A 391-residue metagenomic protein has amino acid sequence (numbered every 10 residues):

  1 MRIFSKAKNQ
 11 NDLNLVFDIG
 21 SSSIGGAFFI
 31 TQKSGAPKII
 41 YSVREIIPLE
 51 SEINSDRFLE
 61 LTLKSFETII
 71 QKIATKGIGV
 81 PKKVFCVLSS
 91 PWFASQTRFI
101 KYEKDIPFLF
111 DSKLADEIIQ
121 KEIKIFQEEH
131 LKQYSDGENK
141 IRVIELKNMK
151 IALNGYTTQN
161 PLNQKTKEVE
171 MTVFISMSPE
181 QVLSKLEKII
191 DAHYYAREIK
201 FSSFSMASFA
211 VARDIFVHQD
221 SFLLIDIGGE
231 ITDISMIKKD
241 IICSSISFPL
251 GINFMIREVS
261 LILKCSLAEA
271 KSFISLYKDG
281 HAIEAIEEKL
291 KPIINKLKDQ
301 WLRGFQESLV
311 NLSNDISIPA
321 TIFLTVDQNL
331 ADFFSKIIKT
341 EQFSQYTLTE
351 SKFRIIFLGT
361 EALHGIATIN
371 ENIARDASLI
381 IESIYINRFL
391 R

Functional and structural regions predicted by a protein language model:
M1-S23, A27-K83, L88-F222, K291-N295 (+5 more regions): Nucleotide/phosphate-binding catalytic cleft detector across ATP-hydrolyzing and phosphate-transferring enzymes
V87, S235-I237, T325-D327, I356-T360: Generic beta-strand/beta-sheet core signal
V211-S275: Acidic, glycine-rich loop-and-beta core segments that form the ion-binding/anion-interacting portion of active sites
D233, A331-S335, G365: Short active-site-adjacent structural elements
L263-Q300: A mobile "lid/hinge" subdomain adjacent to the ATP/sugar-phosphate binding pocket shared across diverse ATP-dependent
K352-I366: Short, flexible loop segments at boundaries between secondary-structure elements
